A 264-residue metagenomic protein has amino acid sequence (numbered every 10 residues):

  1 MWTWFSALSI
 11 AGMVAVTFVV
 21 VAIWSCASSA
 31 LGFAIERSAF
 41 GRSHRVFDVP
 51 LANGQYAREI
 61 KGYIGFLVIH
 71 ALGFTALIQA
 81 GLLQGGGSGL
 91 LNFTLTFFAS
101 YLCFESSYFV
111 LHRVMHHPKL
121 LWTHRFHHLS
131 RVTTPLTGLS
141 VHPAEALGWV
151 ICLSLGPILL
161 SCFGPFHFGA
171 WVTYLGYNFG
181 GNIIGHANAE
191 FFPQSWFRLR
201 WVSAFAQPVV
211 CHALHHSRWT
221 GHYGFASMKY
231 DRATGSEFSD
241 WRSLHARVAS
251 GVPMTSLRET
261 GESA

Functional and structural regions predicted by a protein language model:
M1-F168, G221-A264: Non-catalytic, topology-defining segments of multipass membrane proteins
G164-A226: Functionally important transmembrane alpha-helices
